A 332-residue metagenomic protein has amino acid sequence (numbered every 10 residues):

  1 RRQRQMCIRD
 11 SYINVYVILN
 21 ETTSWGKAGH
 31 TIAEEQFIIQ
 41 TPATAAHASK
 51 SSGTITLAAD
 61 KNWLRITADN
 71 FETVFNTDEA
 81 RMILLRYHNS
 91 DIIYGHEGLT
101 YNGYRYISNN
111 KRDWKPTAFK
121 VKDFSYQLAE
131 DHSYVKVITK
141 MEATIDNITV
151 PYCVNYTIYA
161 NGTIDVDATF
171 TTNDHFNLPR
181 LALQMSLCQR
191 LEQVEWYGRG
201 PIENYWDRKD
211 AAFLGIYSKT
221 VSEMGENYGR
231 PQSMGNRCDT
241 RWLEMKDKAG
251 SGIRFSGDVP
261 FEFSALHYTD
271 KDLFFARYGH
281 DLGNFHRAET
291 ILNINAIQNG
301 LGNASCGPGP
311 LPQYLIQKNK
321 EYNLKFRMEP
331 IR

Functional and structural regions predicted by a protein language model:
R1-R2, G95: Contiguous N-terminal and early-domain "leader" segments and peripheral loops that mark the onset or edge of a domain
Q3-I8: Short, small-residue-biased leader/transition segments that mark boundaries at the very start of proteins
R9-H47: Terminal connector regions
F37-R332: Beta-strand/loop-rich accessory regions of lumenal/periplasmic or secreted enzymes, predominantly carbohydrate-active
